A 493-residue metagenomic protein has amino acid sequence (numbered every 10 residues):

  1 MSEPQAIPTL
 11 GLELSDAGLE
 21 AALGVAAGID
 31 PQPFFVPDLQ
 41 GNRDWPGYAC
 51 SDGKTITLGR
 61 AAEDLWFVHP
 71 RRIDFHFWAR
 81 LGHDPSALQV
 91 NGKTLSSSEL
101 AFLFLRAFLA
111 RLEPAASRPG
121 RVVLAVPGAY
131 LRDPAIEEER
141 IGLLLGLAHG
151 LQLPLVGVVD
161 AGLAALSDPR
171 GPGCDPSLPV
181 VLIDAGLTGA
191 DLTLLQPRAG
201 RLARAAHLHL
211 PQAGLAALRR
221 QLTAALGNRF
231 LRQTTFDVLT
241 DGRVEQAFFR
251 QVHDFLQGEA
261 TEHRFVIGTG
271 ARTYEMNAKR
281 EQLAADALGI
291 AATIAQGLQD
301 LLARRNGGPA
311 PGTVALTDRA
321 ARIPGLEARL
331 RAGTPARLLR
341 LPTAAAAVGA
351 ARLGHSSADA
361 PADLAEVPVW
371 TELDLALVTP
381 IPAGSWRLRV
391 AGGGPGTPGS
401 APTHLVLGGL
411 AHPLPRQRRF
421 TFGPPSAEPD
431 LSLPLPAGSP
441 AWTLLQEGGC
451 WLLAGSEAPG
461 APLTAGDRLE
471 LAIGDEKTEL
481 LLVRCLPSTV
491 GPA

Functional and structural regions predicted by a protein language model:
S2-P37, P169-A205: Gly/Thr-rich phosphate-binding beta-strand-loop-beta motif of the actin/hexokinase/Hsp70
G18, F34-V126, H263: Conserved phosphate-binding loops in N-terminal lobes of ATP-dependent enzymes of the actin/Hsp70/sugar-kinase
P46, Q196-R280: Phosphate-binding glycine-rich/basic clefts of nucleotide- and phosphate-handling proteins, predominantly
S98-R170: Active-site neighborhood for divalent-cation/phosphate handling
F108-V122, R232-D241, I294-V314: Phosphate/pyrophosphate-binding loops at sites that engage ATP/ADP/AMP, CoA/4′-phosphopantetheine, polyphosphate
Q257-L375, L410, P415-R416, G423-S426: Helical "lid/coupling" subdomains associated with nucleotide-phosphate turnover
A350-D430, P434, K477-A493: Intrinsically disordered, low-complexity acidic Ser/Thr-rich regulatory segments
S426, L435-S439, Q446-G448, L452-A493: C-terminal boundary/linker segments immediately following FHA domains
